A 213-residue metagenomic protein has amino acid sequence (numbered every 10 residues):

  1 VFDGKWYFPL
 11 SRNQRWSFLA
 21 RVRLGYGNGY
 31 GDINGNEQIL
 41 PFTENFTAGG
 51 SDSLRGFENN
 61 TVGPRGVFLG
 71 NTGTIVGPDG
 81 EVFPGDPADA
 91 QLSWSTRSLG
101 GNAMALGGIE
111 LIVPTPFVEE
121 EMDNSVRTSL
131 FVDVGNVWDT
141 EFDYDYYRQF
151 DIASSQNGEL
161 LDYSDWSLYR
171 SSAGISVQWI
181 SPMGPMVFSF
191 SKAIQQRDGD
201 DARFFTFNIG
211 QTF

Functional and structural regions predicted by a protein language model:
V1-L10, G174-S189: Surface-exposed extracellular loop regions of Gram-negative outer-membrane beta-barrel proteins
V1-V126, L130-E141, D145-E159, I209: C-terminal outer-membrane beta-barrel translocator/porin domains of Gram-negative envelope proteins and their
N102-M104, R170, A202: Membrane-spanning beta-strands of outer-membrane beta-barrel proteins
V113, V134-W138, V177-P185, K192: Short leucine-rich amphipathic alpha-helical surface patches
S154-S171: Surface-exposed strand-loop-strand hairpins of Gram-negative outer-membrane beta-barrel proteins
V177-S181, A202-F213: Outer-membrane beta-barrel "beta-signal"
S189-A193, T206-N208: TerminUS-proximal long segments
A193-A202: Solvent-exposed loop/turn segments connecting transmembrane beta-strands in outer-membrane beta-barrel proteins
